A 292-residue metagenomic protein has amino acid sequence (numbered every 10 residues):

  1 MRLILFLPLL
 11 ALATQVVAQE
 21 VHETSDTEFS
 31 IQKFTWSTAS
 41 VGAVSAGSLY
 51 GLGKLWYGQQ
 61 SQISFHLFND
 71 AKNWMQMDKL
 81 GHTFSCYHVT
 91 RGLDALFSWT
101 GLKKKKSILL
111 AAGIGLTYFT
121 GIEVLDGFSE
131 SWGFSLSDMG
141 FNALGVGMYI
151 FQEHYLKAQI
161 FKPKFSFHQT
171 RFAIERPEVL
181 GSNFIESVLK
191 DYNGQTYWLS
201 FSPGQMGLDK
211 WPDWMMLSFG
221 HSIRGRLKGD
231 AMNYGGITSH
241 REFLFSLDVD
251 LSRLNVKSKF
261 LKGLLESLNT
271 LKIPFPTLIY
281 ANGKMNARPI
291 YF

Functional and structural regions predicted by a protein language model:
M1-I4: Positively charged n-region of N-terminal signal peptides that target proteins for export
L9-K79, T83-T90, D94-L102, Q159 (+4 more regions): N-terminal targeting leaders of membrane proteins
I114, Y118, F161-P163, D213-F219 (+1 more regions): Transmembrane beta-strands of outer-membrane beta-barrel proteins
I122-A143: Interfacial helix-loop-helix junctions of multi-pass membrane proteins
G147-F151, Y197-P203, F245-L251, R288: Residues on the lipid-exposed face of transmembrane beta-strands in outer-membrane beta-barrel proteins
F167-R171, H221-L227, L251-R253: Transmembrane beta-strands of outer-membrane beta-barrel pores
R176-E178, G229-Y234: Outer-membrane beta-barrel translocator domains and adjoining extracellular loop/strand segments of Gram-negative
P177-R224: A conserved mid-domain beta-alpha-beta active-site/ligand-binding segment of alpha/beta enzyme cores
